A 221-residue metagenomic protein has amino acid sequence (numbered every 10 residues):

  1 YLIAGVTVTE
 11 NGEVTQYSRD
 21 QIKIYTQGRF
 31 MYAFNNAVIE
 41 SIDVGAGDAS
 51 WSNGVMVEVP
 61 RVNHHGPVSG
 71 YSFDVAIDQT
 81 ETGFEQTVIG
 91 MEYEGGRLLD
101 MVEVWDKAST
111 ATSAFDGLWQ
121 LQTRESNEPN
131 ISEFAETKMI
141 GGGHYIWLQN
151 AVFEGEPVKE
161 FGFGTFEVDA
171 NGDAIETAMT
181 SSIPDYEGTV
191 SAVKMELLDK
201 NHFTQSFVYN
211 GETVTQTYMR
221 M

Functional and structural regions predicted by a protein language model:
Y1-A46, S52-F163, D169-M221: Lipid interaction determinants
